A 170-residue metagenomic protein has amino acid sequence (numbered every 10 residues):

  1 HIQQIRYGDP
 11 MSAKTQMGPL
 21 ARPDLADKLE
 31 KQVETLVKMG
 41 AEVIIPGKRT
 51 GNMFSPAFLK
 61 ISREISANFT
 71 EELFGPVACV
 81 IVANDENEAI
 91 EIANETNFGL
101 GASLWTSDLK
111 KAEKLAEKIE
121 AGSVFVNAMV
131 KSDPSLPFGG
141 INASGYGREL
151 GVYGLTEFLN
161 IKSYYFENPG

Functional and structural regions predicted by a protein language model:
H1-R6, K38, T50-G170: Conserved C-terminal structural/oligomerization subdomain of aldehyde/semialdehyde dehydrogenase
S12-G18: Short linear capping/connector segments at secondary-structure termini
P19-E30: Short beta-strand to alpha-helix junction loop
Q32-V37: Helical element adjacent to the flavin cofactor pocket in flavoenzyme catalytic cores
E42-G47: Diglycine-centered glycine-rich loop/turn motifs
